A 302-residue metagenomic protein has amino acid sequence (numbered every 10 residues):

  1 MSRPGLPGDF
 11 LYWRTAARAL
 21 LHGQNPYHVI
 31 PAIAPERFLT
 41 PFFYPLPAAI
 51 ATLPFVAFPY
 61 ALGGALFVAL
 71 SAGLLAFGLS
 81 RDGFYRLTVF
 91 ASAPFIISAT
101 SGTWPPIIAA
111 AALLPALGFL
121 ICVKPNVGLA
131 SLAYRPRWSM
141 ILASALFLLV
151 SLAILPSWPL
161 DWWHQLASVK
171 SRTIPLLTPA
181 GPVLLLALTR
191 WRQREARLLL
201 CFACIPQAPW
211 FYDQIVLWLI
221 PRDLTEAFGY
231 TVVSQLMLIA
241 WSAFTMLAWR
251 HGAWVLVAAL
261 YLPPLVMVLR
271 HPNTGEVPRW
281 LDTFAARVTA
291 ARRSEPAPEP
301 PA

Functional and structural regions predicted by a protein language model:
M1-L117, A133-A302: Primarily membrane-embedded glycan-assembly and transfer machineries that use lipid-linked glycans
I108-A109, I121-G128: Long, hydrophobic, well-ordered secondary-structure blocks that form the structural core and pocket-lining surfaces
